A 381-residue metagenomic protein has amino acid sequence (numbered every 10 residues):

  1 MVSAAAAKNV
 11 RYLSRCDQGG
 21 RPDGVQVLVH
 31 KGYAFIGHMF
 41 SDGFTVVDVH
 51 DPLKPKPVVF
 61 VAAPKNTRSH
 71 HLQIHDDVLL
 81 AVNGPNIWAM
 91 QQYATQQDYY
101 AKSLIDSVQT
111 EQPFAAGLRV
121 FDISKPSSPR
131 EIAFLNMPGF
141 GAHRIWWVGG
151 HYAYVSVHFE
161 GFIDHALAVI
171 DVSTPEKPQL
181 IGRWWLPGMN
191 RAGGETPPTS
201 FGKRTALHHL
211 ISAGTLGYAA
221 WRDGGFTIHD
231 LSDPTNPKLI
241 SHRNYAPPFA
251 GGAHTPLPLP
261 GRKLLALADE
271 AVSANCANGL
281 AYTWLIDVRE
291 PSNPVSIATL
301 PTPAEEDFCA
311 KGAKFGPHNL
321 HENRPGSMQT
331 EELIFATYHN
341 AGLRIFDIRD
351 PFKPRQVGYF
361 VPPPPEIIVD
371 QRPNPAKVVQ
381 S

Functional and structural regions predicted by a protein language model:
M1-S381: Feature marking well-ordered beta-strand scaffolds used for ligand recognition
